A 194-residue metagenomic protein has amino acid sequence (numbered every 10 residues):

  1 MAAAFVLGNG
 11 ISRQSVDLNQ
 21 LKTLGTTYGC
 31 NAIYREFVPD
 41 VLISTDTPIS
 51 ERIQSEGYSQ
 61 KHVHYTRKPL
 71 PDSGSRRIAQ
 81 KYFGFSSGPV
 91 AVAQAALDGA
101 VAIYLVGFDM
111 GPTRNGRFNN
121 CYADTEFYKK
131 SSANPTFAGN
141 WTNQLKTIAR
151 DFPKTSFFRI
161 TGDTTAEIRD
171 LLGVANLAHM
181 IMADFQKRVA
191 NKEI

Functional and structural regions predicted by a protein language model:
M1-I194: Metal-ion/cofactor- or nucleotide/acyl-coenzyme-handling active-site neighborhoods
